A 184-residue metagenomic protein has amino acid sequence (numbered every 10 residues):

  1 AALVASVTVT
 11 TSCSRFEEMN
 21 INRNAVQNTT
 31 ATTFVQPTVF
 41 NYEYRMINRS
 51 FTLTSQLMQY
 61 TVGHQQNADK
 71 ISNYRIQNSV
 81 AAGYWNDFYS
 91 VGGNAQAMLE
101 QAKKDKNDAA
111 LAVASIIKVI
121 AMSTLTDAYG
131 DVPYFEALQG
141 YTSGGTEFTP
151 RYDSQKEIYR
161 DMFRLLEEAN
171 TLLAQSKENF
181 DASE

Functional and structural regions predicted by a protein language model:
C13-N78, G83-Y89, G93-A97, Q101-D105: Membrane-proximal, proline-rich intrinsically disordered regions
Q66-P133, T142-D181: Conserved, well-structured interaction surfaces
E184: Aromatic- and glycine-enriched pocket-lining scaffold segments that form the walls of small-molecule binding clefts
